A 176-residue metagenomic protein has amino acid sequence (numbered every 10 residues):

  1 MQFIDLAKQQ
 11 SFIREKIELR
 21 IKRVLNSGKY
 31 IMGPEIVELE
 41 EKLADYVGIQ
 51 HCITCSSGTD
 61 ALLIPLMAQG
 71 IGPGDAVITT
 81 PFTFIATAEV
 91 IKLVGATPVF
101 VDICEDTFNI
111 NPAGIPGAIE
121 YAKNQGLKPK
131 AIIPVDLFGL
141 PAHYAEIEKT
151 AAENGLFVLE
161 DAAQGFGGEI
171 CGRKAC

Functional and structural regions predicted by a protein language model:
M1, D75-A76, L156-F157: Hydrophobic "anchor" residues on beta-strands that sit immediately upstream of conserved functional sites
M1-K29, P34: N-terminal "arm"/small-domain region of PLP-dependent enzymes with the aminotransferase-like
L6, D102, L137: Conserved donor-binding loops in enzymes that form glycosidic bonds
G28-A76, V90-K92, F100-D102, N124: Phosphate-binding glycine-rich loop
T83-A88: Conserved coil-to-alpha-helix start sites within the AMP-binding
G95: Structured binding elements
D106-A175: Active-site phosphate-binding strand-loop segment of PLP-dependent enzymes
